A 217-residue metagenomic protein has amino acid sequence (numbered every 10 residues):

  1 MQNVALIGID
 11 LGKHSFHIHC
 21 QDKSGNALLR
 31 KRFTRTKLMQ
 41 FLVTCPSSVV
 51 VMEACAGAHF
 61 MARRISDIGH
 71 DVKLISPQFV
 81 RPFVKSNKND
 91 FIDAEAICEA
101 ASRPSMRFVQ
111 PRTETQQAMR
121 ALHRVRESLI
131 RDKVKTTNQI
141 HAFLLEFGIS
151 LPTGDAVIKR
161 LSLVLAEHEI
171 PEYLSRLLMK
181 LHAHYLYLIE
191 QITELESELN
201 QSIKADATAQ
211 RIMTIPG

Functional and structural regions predicted by a protein language model:
M1-G217: A detector of single, family-specific signature residues that are central to catalytic or substrate-handling motifs
